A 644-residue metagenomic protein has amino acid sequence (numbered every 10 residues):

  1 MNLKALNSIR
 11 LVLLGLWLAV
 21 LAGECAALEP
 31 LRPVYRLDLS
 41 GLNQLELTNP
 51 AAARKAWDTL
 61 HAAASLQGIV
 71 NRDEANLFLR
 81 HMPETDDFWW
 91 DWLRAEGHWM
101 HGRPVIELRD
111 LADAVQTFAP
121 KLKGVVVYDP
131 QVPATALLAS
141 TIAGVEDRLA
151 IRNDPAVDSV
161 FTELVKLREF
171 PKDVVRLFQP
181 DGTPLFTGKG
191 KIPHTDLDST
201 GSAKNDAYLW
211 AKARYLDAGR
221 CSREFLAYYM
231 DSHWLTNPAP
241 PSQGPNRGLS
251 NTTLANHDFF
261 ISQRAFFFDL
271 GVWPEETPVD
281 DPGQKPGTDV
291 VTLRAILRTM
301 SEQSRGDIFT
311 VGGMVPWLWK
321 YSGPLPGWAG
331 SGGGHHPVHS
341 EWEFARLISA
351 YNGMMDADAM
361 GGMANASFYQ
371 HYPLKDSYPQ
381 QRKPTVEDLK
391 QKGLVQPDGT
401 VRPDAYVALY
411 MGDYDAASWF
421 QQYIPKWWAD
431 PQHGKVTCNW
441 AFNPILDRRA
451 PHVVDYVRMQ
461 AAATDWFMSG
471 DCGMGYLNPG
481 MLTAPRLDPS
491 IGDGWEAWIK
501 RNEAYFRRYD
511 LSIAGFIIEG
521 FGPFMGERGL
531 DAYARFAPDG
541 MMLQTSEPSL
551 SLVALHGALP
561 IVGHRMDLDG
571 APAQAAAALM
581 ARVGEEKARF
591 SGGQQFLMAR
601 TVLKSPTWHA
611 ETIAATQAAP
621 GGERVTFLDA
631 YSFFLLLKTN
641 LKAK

Functional and structural regions predicted by a protein language model:
M1-I9: N-terminal secretory signal peptides that target proteins for export/translocation
R10-E24: Bacterial N-terminal signal peptides
L28-P373: Preference for solvent-exposed, low-hydrophobicity sequence contexts
D38-L60, Q67, N76-W89, W99-A119 (+9 more regions): Acidic-and-aromatic substrate-binding clefts and catalytic sites of carbohydrate-active enzymes
D129-Q131, G312-P316, D404-A405, L409-Y414 (+2 more regions): Short loop/turn segments at strand-loop or loop-helix junctions that form parts of catalytic or ligand-binding pockets
D280, P286-P316, V407, M411-Q421 (+4 more regions): Catalytic grooves of carbohydrate-active enzymes
A366-R458: Active-site beta->alpha N-cap acidic-glycine motif
N443-A504, R508-L511: Substrate-binding cleft of extracellular glycoside hydrolase catalytic domains
